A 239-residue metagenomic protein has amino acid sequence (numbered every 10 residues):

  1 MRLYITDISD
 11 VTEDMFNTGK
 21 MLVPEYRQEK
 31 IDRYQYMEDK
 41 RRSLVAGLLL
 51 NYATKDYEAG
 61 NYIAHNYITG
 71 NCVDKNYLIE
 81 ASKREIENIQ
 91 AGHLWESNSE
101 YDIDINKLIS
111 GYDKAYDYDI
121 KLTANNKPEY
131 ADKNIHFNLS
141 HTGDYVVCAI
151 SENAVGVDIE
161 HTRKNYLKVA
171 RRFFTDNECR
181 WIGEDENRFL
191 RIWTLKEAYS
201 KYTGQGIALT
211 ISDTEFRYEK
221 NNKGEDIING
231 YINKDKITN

Functional and structural regions predicted by a protein language model:
M1-N239: Core catalytic alpha/beta fold that binds nucleotide/phospho-ligands
